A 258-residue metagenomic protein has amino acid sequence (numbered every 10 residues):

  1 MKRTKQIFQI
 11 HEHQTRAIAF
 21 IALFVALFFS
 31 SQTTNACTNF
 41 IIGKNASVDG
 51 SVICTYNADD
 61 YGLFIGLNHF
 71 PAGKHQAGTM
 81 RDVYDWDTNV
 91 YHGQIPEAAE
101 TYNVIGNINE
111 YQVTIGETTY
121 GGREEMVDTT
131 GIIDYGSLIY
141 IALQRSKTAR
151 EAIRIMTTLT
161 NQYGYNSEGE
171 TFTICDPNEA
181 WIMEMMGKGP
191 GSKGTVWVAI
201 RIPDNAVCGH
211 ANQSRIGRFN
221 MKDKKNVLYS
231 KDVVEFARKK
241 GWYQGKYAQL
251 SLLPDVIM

Functional and structural regions predicted by a protein language model:
M1-T15: N-terminal secretory signal peptides that target proteins for export/translocation
H13-T15, A26, F40, G62: Intrinsic disorder/low-complexity detector
I18-S30: Bacterial N-terminal signal peptides
S30-A36: Sec/Tat signal peptide C-region and signal peptidase I cleavage site
C37-Y135, I155-M258: A contiguous strand-loop segment
V127-T129, S137-S146: Second-shell loop/turn segments in exported
